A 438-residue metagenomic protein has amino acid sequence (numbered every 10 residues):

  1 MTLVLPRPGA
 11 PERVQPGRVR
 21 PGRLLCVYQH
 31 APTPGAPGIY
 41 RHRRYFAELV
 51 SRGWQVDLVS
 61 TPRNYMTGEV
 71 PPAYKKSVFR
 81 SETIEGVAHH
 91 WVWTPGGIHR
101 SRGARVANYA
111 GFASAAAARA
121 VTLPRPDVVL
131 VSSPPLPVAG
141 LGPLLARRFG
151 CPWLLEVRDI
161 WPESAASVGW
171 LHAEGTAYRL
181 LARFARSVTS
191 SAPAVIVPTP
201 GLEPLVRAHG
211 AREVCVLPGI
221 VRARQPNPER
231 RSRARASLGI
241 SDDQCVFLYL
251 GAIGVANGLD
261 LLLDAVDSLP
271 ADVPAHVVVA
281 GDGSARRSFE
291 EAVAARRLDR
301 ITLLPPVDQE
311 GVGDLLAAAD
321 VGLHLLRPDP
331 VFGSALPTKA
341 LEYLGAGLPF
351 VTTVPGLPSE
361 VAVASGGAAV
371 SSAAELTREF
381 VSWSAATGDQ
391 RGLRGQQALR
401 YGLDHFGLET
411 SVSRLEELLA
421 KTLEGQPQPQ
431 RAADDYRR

Functional and structural regions predicted by a protein language model:
M1-E85, L269-A271, D434-R438: N-terminal subdomain of nucleotide-sugar transferases
L3, S60, E174-R233, I301-L304: Donor nucleotide-sugar binding/catalytic pocket of nucleotide-sugar-dependent glycosyltransferases
P72-R80, N227-I240: A short helix/loop element that forms part of the nucleotide-sugar donor recognition site in Leloir-type
V221, S241-N257, L263-V266: Conserved donor-binding/catalytic core segment of Leloir-type glycosyltransferases
N257, D308-L315, D320-L341, V351-E360: Nucleotide-sugar-dependent
R287-L316: Nucleotide-activated donor-binding/catalytic signature segment of Leloir-type glycosyltransferases, i.e., the conserved
S359-S382: Change "using UDP/GDP/dTDP sugars" to "using nucleotide sugars
Q390-H405: A short, well-ordered alpha-helix in the C-terminal region of glycosyltransferases
